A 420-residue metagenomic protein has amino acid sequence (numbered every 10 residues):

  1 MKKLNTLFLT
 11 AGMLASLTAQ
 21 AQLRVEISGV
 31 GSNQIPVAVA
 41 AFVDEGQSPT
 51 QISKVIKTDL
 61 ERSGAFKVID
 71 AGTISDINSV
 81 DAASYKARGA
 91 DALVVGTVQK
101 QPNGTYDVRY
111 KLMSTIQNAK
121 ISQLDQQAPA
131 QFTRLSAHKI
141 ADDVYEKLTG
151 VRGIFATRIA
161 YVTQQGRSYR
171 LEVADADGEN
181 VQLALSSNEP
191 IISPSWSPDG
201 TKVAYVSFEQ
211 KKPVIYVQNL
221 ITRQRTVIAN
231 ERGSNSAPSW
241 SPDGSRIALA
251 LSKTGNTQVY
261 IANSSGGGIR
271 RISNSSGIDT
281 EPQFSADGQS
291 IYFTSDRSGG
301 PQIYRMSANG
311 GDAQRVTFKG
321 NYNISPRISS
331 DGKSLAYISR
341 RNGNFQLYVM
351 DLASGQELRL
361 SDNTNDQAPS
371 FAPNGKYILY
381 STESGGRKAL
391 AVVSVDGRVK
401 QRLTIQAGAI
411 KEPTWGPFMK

Functional and structural regions predicted by a protein language model:
S16-T18: N-terminal signal peptide c-region/cleavage motif recognized by signal peptidases
L23, N78-D143: Amphipathic beta-strand/beta-sheet edge segments enriched in Tyr/Trp
R24-Y85, V94: Short beta-strand->alpha-helix linker/helix-N-cap micro-motif that forms a surface specificity/interaction loop
G104-D107, R167-E172, K212-Y216, N256-Y260 (+3 more regions): Structural motif
I159, G200-V203, G244-A248, G288-I291 (+2 more regions): Hydrophobic beta-strand positions that form the internal "hydrophobic ladder" of WD40/Gbeta-like beta-propeller blades
D175-P190, Q218-S236, A262-T280, M306-Y322 (+2 more regions): Multi-bladed beta-propeller domains
